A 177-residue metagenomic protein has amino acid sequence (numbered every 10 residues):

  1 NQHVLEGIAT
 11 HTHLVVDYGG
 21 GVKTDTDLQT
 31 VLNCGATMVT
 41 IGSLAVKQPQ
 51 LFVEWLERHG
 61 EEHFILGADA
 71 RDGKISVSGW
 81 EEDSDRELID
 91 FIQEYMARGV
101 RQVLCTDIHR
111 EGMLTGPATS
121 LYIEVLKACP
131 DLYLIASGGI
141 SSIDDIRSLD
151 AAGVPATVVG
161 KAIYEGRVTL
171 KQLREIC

Functional and structural regions predicted by a protein language model:
N1-E6, E81-D90, T115-I123: Charged helix-capping and loop-helix junction motifs
H3-I8, T12, V16-V39, S120-A156 (+1 more regions): Catalytic cores of alpha/beta
D17-G19, G42, I65-D69, T106 (+2 more regions): A cross-family glycoside hydrolase active-site/sugar-binding cleft signature
G21-K23, L44, E81, L114 (+3 more regions): Gly/Ser/Thr-rich beta-alpha loop segments that engage phosphate groups in nucleotides
Q29, L51-V53, S76-G79, L114-P117 (+2 more regions): Short, well-ordered secondary-structure micro-motifs
L32, A36-E111: Conserved anion-binding
Q50-H59, D150-C177: C-terminal helical cap(s) of enzyme catalytic domains, especially alpha/beta-barrels
